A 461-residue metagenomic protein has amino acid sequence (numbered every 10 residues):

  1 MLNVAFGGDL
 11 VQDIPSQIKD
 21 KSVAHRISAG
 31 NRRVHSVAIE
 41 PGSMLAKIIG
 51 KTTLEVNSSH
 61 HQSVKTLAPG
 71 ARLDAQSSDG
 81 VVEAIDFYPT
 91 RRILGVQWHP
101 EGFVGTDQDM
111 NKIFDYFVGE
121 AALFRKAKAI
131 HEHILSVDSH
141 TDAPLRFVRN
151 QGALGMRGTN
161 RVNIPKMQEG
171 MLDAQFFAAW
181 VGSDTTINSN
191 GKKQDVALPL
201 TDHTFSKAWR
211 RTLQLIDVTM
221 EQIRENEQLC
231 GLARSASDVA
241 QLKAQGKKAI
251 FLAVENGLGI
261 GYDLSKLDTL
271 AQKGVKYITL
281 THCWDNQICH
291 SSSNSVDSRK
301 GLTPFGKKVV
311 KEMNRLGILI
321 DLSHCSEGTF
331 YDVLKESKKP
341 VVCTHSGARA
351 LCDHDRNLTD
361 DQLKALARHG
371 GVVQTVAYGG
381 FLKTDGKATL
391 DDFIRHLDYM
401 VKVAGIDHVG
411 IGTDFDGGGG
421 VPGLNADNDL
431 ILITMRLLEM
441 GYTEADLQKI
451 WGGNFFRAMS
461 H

Functional and structural regions predicted by a protein language model:
M1-D9, H99, H324: Catalytic nucleophile loop
L10-P15, P340-S346: Short hydrophobic/aromatic-enriched beta-strand-loop microsegments
P15-K126: Amide-donor transfer/coupling interface in amidating biosynthetic enzymes
S58-S63, V96-P100, S136-A143, C325 (+1 more regions): Histidine-centered catalytic micro-motifs
T90, M171-L172, V275-Y277, L316-I318 (+2 more regions): Glycine-enriched alpha-helix->loop->beta-strand junction motifs that scaffold or abut catalytic
K126-D297, D353-Q374, Y378-I411, F415-H461: N-terminal hydrophobic targeting/anchoring segments and the immediately downstream early-domain regions of hydrolases
S298-N314, V333-C343, V403: Alpha-helix-loop-beta-strand connector modules within alpha/beta enzyme cores
K307-V333, T359-G371: Substrate-binding cleft of carbohydrate-active enzyme catalytic domains
